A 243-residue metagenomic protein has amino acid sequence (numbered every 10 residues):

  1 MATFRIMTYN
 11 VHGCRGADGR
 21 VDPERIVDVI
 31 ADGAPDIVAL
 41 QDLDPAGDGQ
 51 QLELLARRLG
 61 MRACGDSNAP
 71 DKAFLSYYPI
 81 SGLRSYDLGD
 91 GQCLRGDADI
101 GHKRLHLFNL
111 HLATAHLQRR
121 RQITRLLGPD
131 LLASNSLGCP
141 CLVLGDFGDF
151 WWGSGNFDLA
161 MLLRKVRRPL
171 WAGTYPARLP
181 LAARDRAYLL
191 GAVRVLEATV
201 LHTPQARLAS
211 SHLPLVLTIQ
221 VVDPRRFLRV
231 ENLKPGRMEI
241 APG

Functional and structural regions predicted by a protein language model:
M1-G33, I37, R62, N68-A69 (+1 more regions): Active-site regions of metal-assisted phosphoester/phosphodiester hydrolases, unifying DNase/endonuclease modules
L43: Hydrophobic adenine-recognition pocket in adenosine-nucleotide-binding enzymes
A46: A short His-aromatic
L52: Generic structural marker for isolated residues within well-ordered, non-membrane alpha-helices of soluble domains
L55-A56, S134: A generic structural signal for well-ordered alpha-helical segments
R57-A63: Short acidic, glycine/proline-enriched helix-loop-strand junctions
